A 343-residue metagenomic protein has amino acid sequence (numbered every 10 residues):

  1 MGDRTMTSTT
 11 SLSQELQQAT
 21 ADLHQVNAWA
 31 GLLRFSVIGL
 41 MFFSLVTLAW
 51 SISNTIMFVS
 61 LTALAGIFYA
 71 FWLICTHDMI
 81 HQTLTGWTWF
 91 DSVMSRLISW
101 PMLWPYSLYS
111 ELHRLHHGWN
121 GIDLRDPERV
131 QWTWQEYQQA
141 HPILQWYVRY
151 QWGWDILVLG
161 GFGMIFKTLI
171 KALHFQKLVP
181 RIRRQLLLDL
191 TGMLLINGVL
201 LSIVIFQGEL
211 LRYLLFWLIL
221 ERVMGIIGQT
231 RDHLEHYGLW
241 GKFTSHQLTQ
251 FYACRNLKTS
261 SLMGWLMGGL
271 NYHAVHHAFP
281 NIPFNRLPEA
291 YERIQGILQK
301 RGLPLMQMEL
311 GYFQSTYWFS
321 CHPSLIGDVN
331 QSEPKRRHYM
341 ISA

Functional and structural regions predicted by a protein language model:
M1-G66, C75, S99-L218, F284-A343: Non-catalytic, topology-defining segments of multipass membrane proteins
S11, W50, W87-W89, L124 (+1 more regions): Short helix-capping and inter-helix turn/linker motifs at the boundaries of alpha-helical repeat units
Q25, D78-Q82, G86: Transmembrane alpha-helical segments that serve as helix-helix packing and pore/cofactor-lining elements in multipass
G66, A70-I74, W217-G228, D232: Alpha-helical transmembrane segments of multi-pass membrane proteins
I67, D155, S261-L270: Long helical/loop segments within the catalytic core of UDP-sugar-dependent glycosyltransferases, especially the large
L73-H81, Y109-G121, T230-W240, M267-I282: Histidine-centered catalytic micro-motifs
L84-L103, D126-L144, T244-S260: Juxtamembrane helix-capping/reentrant segments at transmembrane boundaries
G225-M263, L305: Membrane-interfacial segments at transmembrane helix termini in multi-pass membrane proteins
